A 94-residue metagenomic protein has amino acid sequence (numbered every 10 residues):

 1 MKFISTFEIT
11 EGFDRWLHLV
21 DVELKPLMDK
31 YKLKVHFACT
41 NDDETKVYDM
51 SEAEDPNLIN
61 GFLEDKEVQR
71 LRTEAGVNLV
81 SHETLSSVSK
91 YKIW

Functional and structural regions predicted by a protein language model:
M1-Q69, E74-W94: Short S/T/G/P-rich N-terminal loop/turn motif that feeds into the first structured element of a domain
